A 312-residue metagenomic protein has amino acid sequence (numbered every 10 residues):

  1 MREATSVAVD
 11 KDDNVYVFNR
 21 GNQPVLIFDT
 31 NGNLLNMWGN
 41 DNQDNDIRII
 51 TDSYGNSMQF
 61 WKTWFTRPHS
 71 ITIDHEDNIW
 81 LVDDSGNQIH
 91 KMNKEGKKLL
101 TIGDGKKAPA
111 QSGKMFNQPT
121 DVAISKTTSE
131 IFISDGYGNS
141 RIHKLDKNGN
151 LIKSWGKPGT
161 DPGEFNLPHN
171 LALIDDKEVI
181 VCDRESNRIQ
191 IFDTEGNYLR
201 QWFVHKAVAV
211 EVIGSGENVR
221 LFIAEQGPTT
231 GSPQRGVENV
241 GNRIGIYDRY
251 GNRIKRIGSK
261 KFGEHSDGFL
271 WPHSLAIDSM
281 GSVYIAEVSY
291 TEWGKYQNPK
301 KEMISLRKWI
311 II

Functional and structural regions predicted by a protein language model:
M1-I312: Eukaryotic scaffold repeat domains enriched in small/polar residues
